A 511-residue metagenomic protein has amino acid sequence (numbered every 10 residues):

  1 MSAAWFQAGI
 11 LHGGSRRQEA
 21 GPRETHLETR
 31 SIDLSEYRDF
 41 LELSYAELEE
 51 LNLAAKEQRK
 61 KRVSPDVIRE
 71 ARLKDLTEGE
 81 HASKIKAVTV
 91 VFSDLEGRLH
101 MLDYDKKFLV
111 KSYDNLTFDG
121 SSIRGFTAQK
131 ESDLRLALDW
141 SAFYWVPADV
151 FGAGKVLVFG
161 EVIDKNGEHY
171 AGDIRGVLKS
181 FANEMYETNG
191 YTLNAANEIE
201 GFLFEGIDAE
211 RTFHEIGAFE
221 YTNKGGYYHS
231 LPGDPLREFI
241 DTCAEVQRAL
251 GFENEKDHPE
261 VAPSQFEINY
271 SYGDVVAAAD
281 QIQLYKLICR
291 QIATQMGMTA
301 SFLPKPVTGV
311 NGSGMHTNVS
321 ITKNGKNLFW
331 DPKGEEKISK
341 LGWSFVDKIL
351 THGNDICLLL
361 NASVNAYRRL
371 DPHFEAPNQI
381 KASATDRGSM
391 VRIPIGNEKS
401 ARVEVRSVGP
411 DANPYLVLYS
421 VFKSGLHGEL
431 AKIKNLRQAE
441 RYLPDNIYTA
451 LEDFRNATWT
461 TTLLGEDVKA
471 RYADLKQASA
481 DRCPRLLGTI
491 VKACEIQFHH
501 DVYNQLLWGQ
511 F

Functional and structural regions predicted by a protein language model:
W5, G13, R17, G21-K256 (+2 more regions): ATP/Mg2+-dependent ligation/transfer catalytic cores
S31, R38-V63, A71-K74, L284 (+3 more regions): Catalytic-core signal marking the mid-to-C-terminal active-site face
A87, K155-F159, A196-E200, Q265-E267 (+4 more regions): Broad gene-expression machinery/nucleic-acid interaction feature
D94, I163-H169, P232, Y272-A278 (+4 more regions): A generic structural motif
P147-G154, T192-N194, D257-V261, V310 (+2 more regions): Short glycine/proline-enriched loop/turn "hinge" motifs that connect secondary-structure elements and lie
N194-F204, F213-S230, L250-Y270, A300-S320 (+1 more regions): Core alpha/beta catalytic barrel or barrel-like domain that forms the active/cofactor pocket in diverse metabolic
H229-N254, I268-V275, K286-F302, T351: Accessory "access/gating" subregions that flank catalytic or transport cores
Y272-L284, V307-T308: Active-site neighborhood of thiol-dependent amide/isopeptide-bond enzymes
